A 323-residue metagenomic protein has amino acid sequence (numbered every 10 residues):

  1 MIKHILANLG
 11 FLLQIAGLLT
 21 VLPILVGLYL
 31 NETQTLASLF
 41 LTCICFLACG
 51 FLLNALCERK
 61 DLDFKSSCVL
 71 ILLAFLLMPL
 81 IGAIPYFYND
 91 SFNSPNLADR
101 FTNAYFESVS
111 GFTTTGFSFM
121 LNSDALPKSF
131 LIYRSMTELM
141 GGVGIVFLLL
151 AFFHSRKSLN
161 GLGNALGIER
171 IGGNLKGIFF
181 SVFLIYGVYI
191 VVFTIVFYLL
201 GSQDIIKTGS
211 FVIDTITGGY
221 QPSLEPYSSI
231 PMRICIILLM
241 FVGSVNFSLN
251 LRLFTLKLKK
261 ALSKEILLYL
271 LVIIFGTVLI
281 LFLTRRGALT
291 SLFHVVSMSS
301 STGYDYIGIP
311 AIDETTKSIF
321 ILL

Functional and structural regions predicted by a protein language model:
M1-L323: Membrane-proximal intracellular helices of multi-pass ion channels
